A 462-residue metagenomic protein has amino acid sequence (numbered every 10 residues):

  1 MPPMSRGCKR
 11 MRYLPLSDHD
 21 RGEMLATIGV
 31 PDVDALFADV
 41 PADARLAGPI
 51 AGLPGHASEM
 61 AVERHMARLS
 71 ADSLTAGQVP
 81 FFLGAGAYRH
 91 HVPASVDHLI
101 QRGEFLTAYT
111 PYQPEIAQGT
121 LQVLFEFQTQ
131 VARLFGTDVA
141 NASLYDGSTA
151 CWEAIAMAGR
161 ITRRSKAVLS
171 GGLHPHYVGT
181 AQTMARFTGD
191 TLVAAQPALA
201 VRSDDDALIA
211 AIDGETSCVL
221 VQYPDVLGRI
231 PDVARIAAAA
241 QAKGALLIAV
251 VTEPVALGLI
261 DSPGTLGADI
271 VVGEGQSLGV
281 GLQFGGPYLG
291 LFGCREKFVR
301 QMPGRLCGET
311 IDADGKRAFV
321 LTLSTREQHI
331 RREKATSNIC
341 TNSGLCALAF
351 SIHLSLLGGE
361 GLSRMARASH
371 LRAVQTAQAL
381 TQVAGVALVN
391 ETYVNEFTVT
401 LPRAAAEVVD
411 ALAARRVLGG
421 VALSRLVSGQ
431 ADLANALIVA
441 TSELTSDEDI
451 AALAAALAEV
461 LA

Functional and structural regions predicted by a protein language model:
M1-R10: Short, Lys/Arg-enriched N-terminal segments with co-localized hydrophobic residues within the first ~10-30 amino acids
R10-A44: Compact, charge-rich alpha-helical regulatory domains located at protein termini
R12, T149-A318, L388, V399-P402 (+4 more regions): Conserved PLP-enzyme active-site core in the AAT-like
L46-E126: N-terminal entrance/gating region of PLP-dependent enzymes' catalytic architecture
R102-P114, A132-G136, T162-R163, R186-V193 (+4 more regions): Gly-rich Lys/Arg/Thr-decorated short loops/hinges at beta-loop-alpha junctions or inter-strand turns that position
Y112-I116, R133-W152: Short loop-beta-helix segment that forms the pyridoxal 5′-phosphate
L278-N390: Active-site C-terminal subdomain of aminotransferase-like
E360-A452: Conserved C-terminal alpha-helix-loop-beta "cap" of PLP-dependent enzymes that closes/shapes the active-site mouth
